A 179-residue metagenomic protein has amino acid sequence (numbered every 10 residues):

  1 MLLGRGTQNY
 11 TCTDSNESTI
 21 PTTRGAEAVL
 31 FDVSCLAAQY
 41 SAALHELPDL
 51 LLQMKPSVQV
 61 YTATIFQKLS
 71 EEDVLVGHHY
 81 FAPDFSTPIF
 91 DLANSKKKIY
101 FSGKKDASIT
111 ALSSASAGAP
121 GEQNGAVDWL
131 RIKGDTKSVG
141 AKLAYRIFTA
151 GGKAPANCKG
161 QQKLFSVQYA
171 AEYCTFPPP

Functional and structural regions predicted by a protein language model:
M1-Q8, N16-P179: Primary mode marks residue(s) on the alpha4-beta5-alpha5 output face of response regulator receiver
